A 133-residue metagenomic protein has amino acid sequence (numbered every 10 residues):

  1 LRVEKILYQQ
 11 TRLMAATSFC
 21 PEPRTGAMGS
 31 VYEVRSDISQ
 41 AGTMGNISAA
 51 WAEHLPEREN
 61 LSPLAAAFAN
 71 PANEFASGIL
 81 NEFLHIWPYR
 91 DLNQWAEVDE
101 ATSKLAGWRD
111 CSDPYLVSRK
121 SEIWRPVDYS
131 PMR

Functional and structural regions predicted by a protein language model:
L1-G29, L61-L84, P88, A106-R133: Glycine-rich beta-strand-turn "strand-cap" elements at beta-sheet edges
V31-D37: Active-site-flanking beta-strand signature of metal-NTP-handling nucleotidyl enzymes and homologous cyclase-like
R35, I47, H85, W95 (+1 more regions): Hydrophobic pocket/interface hotspot
M44-A49, R90-S103: Short amphipathic alpha-helices within nucleic acid-binding modules
R58: Helix-loop element at the rim of GNAT/NAT acetyltransferase active sites that forms part of the acceptor-substrate
